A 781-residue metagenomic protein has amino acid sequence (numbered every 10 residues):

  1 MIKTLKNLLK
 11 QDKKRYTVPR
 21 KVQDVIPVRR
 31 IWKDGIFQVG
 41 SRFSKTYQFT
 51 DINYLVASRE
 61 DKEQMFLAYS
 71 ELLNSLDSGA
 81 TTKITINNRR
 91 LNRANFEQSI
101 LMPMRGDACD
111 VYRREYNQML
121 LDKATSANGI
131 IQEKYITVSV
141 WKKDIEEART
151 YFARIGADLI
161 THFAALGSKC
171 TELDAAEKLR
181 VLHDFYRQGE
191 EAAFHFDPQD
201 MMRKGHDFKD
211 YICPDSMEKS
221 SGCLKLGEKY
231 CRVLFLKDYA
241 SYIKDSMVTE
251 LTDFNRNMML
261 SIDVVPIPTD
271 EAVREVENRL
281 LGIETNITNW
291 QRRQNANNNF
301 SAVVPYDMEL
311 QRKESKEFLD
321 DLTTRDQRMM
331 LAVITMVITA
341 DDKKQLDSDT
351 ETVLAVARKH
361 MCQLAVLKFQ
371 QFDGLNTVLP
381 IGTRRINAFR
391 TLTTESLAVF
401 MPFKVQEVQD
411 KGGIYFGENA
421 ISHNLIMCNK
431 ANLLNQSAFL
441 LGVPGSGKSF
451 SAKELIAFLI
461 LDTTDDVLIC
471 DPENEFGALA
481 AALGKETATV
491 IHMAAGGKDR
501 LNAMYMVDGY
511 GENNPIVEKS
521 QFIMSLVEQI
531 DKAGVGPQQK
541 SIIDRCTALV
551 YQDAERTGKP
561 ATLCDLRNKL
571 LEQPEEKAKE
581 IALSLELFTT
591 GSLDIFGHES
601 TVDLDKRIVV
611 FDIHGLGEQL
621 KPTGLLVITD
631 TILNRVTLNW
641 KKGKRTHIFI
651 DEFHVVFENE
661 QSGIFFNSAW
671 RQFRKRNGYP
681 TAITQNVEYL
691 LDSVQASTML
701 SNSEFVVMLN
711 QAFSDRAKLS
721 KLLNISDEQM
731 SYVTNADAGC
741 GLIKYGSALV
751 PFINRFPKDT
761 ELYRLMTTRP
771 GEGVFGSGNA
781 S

Functional and structural regions predicted by a protein language model:
M1-F403: Extended, folded cores of ATP/NTP-driven motor/assembly subunits in large transport and secretion machines
I52, R59-S78, T85, R89 (+12 more regions): P-loop NTPase motor domains
L440: Hydrophobic anchor at the beta1->P-loop junction of P-loop NTPases
K448: Conserved lysine of the Walker
S451: Hydrophobic positions on the alpha1 helix immediately C-terminal to the Walker A/P-loop
F458-L468, E486-T487: Post-Walker A helix-loop "phosphate-sensing" segment adjacent to the P-loop in P-loop NTPases
V467-C470, F673, Y679-Q685, M708: Structural recognition of the conserved hydrophobic beta-strand(s) that form the central parallel beta-sheet of P-loop
K485-I491, Q695-M708: A short helix-turn-beta junction within AAA+ P-loop NTPase domains corresponding to the substrate/partner-engaging
